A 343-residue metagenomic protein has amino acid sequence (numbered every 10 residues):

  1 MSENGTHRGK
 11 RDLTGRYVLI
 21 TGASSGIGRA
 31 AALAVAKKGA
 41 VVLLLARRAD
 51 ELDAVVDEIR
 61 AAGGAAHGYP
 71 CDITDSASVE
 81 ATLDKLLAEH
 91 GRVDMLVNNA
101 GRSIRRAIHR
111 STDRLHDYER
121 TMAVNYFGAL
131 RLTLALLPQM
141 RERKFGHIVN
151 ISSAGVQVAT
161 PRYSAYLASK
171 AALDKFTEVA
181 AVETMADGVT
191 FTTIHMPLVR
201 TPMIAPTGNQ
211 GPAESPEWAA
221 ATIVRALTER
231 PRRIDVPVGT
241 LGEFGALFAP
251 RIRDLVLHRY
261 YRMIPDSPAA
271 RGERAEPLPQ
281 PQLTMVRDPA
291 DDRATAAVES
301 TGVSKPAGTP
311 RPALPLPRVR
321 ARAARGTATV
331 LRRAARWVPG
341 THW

Functional and structural regions predicted by a protein language model:
Y17, S24-S25: Conserved glycine-rich cofactor-binding loop
A40-A54: Conserved glycine-rich Rossmann-like NAD(P)H-binding loop of the short-chain dehydrogenase/reductase
Y69-A81, L115: The beta1-alpha1 cofactor-binding region of Rossmann-like NAD(H)/NADP(H)-dependent oxidoreductases
S103-E119, R162: Conserved mid-core segment of classical short-chain dehydrogenase/reductases
T133, S169: Active-site helix of classical SDR
S153: Residue(s) in the substrate-gating loop at a strand-loop-helix junction that position the organic substrate next
T193, G208-L247, R251, L255 (+2 more regions): C-terminal helical subdomain
